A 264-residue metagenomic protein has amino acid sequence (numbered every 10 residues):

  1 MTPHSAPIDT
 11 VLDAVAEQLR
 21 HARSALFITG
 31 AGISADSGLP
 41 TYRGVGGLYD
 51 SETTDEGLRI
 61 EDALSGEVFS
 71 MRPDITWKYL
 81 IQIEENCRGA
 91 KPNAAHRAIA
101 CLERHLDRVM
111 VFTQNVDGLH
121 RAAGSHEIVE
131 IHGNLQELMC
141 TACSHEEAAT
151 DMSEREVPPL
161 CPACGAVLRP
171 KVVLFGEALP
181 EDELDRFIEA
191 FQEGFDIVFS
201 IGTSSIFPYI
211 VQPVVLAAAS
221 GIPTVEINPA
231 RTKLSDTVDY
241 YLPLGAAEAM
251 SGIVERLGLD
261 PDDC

Functional and structural regions predicted by a protein language model:
M1-C264: Conserved catalytic core of sirtuin-type NAD+-dependent deacylases
